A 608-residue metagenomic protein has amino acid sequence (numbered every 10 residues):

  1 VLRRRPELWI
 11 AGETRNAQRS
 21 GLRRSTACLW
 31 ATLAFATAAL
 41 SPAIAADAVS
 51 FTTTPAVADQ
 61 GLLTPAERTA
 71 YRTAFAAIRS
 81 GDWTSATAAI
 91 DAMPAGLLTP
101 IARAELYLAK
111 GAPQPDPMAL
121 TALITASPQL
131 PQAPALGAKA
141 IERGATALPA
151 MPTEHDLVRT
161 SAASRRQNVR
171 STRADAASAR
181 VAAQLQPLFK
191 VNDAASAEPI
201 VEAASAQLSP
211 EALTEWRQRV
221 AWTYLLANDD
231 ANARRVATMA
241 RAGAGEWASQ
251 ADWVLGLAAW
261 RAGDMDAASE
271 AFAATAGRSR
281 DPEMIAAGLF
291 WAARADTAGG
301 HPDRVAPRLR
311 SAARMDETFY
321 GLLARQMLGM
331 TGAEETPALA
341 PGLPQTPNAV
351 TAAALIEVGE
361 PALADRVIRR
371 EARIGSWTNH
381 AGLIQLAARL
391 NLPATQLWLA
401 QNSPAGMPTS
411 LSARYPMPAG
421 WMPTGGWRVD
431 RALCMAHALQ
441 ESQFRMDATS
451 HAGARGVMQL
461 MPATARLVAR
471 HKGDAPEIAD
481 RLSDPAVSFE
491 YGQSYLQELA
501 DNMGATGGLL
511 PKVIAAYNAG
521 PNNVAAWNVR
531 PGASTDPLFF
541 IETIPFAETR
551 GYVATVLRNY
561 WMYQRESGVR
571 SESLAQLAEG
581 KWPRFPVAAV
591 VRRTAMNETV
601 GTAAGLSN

Functional and structural regions predicted by a protein language model:
V1-R23: N-terminal secretory signal peptides that target proteins for export/translocation
C28-A39: Bacterial N-terminal signal peptides
A45-M93, L97-A102, A150-A183, F189-K190 (+2 more regions): N-terminal leader/linker segments that initiate helical-solenoid repeat arrays
A56-L63, T87-L97, L108-G111, A122-L130 (+10 more regions): Solenoid-like repeat scaffolds
A104-E105, P117-L130, K139, A204 (+11 more regions): Catalytic glycan-binding domains that act on GlcNAc-containing polysaccharides
